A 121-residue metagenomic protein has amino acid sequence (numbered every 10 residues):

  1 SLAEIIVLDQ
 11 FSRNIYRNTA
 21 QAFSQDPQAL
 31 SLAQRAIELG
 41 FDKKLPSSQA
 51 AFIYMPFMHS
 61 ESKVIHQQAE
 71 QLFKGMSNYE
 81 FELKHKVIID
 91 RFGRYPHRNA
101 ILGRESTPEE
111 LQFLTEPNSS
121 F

Functional and structural regions predicted by a protein language model:
S1-N18, F23-F121: Intrinsically disordered, low-complexity activation-like regions
